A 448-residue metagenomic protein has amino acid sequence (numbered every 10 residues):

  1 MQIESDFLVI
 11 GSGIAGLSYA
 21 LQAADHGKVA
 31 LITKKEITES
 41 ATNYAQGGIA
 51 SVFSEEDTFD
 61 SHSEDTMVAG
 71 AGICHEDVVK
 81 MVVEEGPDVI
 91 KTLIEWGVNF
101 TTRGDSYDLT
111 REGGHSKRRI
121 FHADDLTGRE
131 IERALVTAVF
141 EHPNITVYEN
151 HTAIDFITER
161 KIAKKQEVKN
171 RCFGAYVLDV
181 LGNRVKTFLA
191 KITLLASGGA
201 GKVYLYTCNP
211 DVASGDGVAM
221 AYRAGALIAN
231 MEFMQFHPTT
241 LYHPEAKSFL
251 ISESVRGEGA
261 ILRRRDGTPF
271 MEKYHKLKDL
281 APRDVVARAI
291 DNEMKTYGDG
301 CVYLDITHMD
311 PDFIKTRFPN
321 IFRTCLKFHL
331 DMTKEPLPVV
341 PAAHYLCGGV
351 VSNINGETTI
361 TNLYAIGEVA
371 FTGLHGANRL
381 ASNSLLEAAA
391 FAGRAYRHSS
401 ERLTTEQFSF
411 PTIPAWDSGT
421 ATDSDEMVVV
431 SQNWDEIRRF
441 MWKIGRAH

Functional and structural regions predicted by a protein language model:
Q2-S5, G182-I192, T359-N362: Core beta-strand elements of the Rossmann-like FAD/NAD(P) dinucleotide-binding domain in flavoenzyme oxidoreductases
I3-S5, Q22, E36-T38, Y44-A50 (+7 more regions): Glycine- and aromatic-enriched mobile tails/lids
F7-L31: N-terminal Rossmann-like FAD-binding beta1-loop-alpha1 element of flavoenzymes
I37, M220, A226-D331, E335-L337 (+5 more regions): An anion/pyrophosphate-binding glycine-rich loop and adjacent beta-alpha core in soluble alpha-beta enzymes
S51-V82: Glycine-rich active-site loop/strand segments that organize a redox cofactor
C74-P87, R119-T137, Y148, T207-G215 (+3 more regions): Short beta-strand to alpha-helix junction loop
E95-R184, L189, A196, T240-H243 (+1 more regions): Conserved redox-cofactor binding core of oxidoreductases
E149, I154-R171, L178, R317-A370: A glycine-rich dinucleotide-binding beta-alpha-beta segment and adjacent secondary-structure elements that constitute
